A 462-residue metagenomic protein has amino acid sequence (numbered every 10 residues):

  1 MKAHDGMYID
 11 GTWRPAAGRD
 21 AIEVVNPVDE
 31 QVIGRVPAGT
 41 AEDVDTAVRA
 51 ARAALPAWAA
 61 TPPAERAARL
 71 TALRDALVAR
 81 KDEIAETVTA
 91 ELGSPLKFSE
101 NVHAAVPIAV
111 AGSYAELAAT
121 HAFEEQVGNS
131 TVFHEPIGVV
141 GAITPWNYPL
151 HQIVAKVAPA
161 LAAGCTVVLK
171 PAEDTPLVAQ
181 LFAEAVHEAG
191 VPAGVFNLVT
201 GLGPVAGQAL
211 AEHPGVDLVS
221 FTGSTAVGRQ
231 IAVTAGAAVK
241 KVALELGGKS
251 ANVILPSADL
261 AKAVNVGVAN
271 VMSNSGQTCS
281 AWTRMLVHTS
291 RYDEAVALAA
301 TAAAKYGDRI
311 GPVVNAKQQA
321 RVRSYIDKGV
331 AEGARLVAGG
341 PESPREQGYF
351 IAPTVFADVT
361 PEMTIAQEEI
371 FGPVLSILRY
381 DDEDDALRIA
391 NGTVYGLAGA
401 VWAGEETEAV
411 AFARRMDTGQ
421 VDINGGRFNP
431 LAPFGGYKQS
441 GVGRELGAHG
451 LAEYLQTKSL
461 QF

Functional and structural regions predicted by a protein language model:
M1-A90, A261: Short, structured beta/alpha segment
P27-R35, V253, S343, F350-F462: Conserved C-terminal structural/oligomerization subdomain of aldehyde/semialdehyde dehydrogenase
E30, R66, V88, A111 (+10 more regions): Residue-level signal for inorganic ion chemistry
I33-G39, A54-A60, A142, N252-L255 (+5 more regions): Short, well-ordered beta-strand elements within core beta-sheets of diverse protein domains
R49, T71-D82, L96-T120: Long amphipathic alpha-helix in the N-terminal Rossmann-like dinucleotide-binding domain of NAD(P)-dependent
A72, V127-S130, G339-R345: Short, solvent-exposed loop/turn elements at beta->coil junctions and helix N-caps that rim active or binding pockets
V78, A122-K262, Y380: Rossmann-like NAD(P) dinucleotide-binding subdomain of oxidoreductase/dehydrogenase enzymes
L218, A226-V359, I423: ALDH superfamily catalytic-core signature
